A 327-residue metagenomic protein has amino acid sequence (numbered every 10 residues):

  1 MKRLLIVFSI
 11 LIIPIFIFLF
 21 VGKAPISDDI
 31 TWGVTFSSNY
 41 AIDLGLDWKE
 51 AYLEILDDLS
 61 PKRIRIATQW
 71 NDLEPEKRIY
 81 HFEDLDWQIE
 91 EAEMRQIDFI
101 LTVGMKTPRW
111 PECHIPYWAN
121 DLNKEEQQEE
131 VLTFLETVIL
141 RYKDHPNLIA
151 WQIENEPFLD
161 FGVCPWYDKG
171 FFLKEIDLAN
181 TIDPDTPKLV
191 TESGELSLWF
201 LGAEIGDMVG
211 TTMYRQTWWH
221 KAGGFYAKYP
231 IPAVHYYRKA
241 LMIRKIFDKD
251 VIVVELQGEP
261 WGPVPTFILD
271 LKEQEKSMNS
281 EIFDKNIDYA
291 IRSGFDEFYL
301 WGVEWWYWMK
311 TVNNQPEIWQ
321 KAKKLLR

Functional and structural regions predicted by a protein language model:
M1-F16: N-terminal Sec-pathway targeting helices
I17-K62, A67: Boundary/entry segment of secreted carbohydrate-active catalytic domains
W32-F36, I64-I66, F99-V103, I149-I153 (+4 more regions): Hydrophobic faces of well-ordered beta-strands that scaffold small-molecule active sites in alpha/beta enzyme cores
I42-D58, E130-R141, S193-G202, N279-Y289: Short, acidic/polar
K49-N120, V163-V190, E204: Aromatic-lined substrate-binding rim segments of carbohydrate-active enzymes
K106-W110, V131-W166, Y299-L300: Active-site groove signature of glycoside hydrolases
I149, D250-L326: Substrate-binding cleft of secreted/luminal carbohydrate-active enzymes
T186-T266, P316-A322: Glycoside hydrolase catalytic-domain groove-lining segments
